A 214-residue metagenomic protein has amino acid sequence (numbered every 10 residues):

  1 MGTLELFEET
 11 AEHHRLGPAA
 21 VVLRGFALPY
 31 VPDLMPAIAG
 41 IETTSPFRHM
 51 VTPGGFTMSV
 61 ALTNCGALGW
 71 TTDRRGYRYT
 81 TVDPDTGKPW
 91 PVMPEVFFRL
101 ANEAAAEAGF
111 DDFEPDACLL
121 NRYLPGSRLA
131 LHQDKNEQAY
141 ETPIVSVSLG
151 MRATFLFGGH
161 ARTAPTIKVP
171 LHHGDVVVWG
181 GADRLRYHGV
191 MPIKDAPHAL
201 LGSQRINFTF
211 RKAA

Functional and structural regions predicted by a protein language model:
M1-A214: Non-heme Fe(II) oxygenase metal-center motifs and adjacent flexible, charged/small-residue loops
